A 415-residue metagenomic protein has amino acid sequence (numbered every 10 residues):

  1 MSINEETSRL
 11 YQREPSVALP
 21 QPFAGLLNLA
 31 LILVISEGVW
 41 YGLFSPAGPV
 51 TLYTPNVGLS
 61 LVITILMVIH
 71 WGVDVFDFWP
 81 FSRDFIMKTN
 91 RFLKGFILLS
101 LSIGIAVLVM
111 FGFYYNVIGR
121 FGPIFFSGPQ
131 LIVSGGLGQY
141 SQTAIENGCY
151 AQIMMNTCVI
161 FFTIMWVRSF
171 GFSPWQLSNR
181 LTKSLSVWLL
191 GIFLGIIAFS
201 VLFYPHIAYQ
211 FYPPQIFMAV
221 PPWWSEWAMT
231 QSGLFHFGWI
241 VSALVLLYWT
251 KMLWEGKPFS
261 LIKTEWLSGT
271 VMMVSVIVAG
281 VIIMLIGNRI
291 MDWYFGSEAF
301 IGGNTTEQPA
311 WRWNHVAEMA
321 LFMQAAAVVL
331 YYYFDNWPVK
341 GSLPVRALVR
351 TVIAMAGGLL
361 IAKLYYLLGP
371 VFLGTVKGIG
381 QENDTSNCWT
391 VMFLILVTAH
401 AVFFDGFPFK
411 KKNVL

Functional and structural regions predicted by a protein language model:
M1-G72, N156, V391-V397: N-terminal signal-anchor module of multipass membrane proteins
S2-V17, I69-G95, V159-S186, A208-P214 (+5 more regions): Cytoplasmic membrane-interface regions of multi-pass membrane proteins
V17-A30, K88-L108, R180-I197, T264-I282 (+1 more regions): Transmembrane alpha-helical segments of multi-pass membrane proteins
G25, L52-I69, F96-I97, G138-V159 (+5 more regions): Alpha-helical transmembrane segments of polytopic membrane proteins
A30, V34-Y41, F235-L253, V276-M291 (+1 more regions): C-terminal transmembrane-bundle signature of multipass membrane proteins, characterized by strong activation on
V34-P49, L108-I132, I197-V220, I282-F300 (+1 more regions): Membrane-helix interface motif
L101, L108-F125, L131-F237: Long, acidic/polar, low-complexity amphipathic helices and coiled-coil-like
F111-M155, I283-Y332, V339: Membrane-proximal helix-loop-helix units in multi-pass membrane proteins
